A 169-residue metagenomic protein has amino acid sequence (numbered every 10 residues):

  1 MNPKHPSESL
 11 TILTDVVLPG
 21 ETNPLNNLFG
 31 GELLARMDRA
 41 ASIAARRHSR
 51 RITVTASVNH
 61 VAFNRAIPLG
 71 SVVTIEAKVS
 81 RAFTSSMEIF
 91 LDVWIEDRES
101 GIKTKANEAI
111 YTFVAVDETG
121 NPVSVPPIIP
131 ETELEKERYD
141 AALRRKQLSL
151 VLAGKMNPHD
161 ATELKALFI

Functional and structural regions predicted by a protein language model:
N2, P6-L13, P68-V72, S80-I169: HotDog/MaoC-like acyl-thioester-processing domains
P6-F29: Extended boundary segments
T22-L34, A166-I169: A conserved, well-ordered hydrophobic junction motif at loop->secondary-structure transitions
E32-R50: Active-site helix/loop of acyl-thioester processing domains in fatty-acid/polyketide metabolism, spanning hotdog-fold
R50-A66: Small beta-barrel nucleic-acid-binding modules, principally OB-folds
